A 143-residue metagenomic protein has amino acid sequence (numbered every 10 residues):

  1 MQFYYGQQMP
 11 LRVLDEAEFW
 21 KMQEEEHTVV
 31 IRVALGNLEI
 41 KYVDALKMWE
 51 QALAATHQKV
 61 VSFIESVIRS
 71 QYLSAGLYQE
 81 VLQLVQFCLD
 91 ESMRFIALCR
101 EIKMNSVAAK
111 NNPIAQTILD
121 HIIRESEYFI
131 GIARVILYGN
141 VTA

Functional and structural regions predicted by a protein language model:
M1-A143: Surface-exposed peri-terminal alpha-helical interaction modules
